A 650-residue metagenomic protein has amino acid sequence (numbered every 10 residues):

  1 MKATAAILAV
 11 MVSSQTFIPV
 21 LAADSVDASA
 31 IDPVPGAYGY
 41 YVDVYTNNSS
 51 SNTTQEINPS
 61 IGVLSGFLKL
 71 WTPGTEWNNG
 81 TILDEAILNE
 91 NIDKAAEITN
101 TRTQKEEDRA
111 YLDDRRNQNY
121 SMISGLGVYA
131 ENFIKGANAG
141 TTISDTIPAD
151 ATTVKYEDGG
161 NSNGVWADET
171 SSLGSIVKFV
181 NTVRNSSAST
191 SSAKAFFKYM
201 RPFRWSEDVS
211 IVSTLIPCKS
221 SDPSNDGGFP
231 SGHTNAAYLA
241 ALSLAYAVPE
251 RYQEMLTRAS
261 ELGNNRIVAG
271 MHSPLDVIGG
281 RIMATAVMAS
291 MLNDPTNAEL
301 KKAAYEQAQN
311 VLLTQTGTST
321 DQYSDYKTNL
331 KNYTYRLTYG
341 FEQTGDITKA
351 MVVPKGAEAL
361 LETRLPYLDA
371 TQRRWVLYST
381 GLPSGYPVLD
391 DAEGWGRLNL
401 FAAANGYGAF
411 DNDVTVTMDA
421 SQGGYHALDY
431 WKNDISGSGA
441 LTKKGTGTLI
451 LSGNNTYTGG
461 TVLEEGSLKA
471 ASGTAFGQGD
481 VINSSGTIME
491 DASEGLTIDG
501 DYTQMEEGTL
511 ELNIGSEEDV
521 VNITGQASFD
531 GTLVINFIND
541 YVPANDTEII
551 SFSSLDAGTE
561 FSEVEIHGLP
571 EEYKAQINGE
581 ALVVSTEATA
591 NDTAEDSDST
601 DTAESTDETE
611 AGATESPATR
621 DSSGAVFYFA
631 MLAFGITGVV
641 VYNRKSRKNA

Functional and structural regions predicted by a protein language model:
V12, D24-V268, F341, G345-G406: Hydrophobic alpha-helical bundle signature of multipass membrane enzymes
S14-S25, T614-G624, N643-S646: Sec-dependent signal peptide cleavage junction
H233-A237, V268-N297: Alpha-helical transmembrane segments that form the membrane-embedded catalytic/substrate-binding core of multi-pass
P295-T363, Y367, G385-S438, I535-E595 (+1 more regions): Extracellular/surface-exposed low-complexity segments
G408-G477: Extracellular repeat-rich scaffold modules on cell surfaces
L441, A470-D546: Extracellular beta-strand/loop-rich repeat segments of large surface/secreted proteins
T589-P617: Ser/Thr/Gly/Pro-rich low-complexity, disordered linker/stalk segments of secreted and cell-surface proteins
G635-A650: C-terminal membrane-anchoring or membrane-association module
